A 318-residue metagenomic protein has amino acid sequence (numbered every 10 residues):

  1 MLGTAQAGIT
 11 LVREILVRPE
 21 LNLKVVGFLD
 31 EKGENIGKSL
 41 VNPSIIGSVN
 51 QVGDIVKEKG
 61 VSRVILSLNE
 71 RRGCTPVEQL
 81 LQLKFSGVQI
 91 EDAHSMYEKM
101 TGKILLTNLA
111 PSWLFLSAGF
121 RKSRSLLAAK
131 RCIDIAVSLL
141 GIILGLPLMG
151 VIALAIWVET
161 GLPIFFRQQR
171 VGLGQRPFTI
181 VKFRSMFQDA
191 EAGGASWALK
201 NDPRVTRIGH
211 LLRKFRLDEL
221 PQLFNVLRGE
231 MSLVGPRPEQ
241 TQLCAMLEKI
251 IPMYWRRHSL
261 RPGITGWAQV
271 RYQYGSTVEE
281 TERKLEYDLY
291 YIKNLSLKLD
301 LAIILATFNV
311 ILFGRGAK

Functional and structural regions predicted by a protein language model:
M1-K103: A solvent-exposed beta-alpha-beta segment
M1-R13, K24-G27, L162-F187, T206-R207: Membrane-cytosol interface motif
G33-K38, Y97-A110, F166-R204, T265-E286: Short, glycine-rich, amphipathic interfacial segments at transmembrane boundaries or analogous
S44, T101-I142, I164-Q168, W197-L199 (+1 more regions): Glycine-rich flexible loop motifs, especially short His-Gly-Gly/GGXG/HXGH segments used as catalytic or interaction
S125-A190, N225, L297-K318: A hydrophobic, helix-centered structural microdomain
A198-R261, I303-I311: A short, structured surface patch at a secondary-structure boundary
T206, R228, I251-K318: C-terminal terminal-structure detector
